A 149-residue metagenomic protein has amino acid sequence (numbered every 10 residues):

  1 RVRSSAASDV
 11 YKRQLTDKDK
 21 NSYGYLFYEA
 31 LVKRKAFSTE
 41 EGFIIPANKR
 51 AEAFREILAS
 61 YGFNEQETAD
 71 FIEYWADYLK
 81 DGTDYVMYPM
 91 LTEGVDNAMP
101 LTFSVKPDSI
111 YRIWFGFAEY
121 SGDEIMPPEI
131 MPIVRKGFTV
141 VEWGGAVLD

Functional and structural regions predicted by a protein language model:
S4-D149: Protease-labile, long low-complexity intrinsically disordered regions enriched in Pro/Ser/Thr
